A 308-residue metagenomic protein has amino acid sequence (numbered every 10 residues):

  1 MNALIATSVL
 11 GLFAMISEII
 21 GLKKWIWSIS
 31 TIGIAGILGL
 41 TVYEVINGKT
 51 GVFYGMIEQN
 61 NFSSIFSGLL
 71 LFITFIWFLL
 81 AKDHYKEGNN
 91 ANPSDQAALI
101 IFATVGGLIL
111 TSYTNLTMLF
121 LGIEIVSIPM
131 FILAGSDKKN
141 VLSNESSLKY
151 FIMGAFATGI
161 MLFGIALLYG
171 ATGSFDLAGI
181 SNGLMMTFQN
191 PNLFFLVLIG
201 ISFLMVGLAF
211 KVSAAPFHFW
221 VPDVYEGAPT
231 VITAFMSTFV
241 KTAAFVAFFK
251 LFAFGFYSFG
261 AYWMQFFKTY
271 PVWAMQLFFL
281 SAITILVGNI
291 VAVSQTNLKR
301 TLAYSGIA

Functional and structural regions predicted by a protein language model:
M1-A308: Alpha-helical transmembrane segments of multi-pass membrane proteins predominantly involved in bioenergetics
